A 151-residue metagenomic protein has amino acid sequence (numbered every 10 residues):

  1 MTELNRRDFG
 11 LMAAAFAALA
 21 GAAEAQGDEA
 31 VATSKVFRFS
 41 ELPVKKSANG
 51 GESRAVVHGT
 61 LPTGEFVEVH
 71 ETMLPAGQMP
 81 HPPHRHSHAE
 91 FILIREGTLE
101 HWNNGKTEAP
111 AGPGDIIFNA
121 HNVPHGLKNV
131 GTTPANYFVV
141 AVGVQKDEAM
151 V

Functional and structural regions predicted by a protein language model:
L4, D8-F66, E148-V151: A short, N-terminal "cap"/entry segment at the start of jelly-roll beta-barrel domains of the cupin/DSBH fold
H70, H86, I116, Y137: Aromatic/pi-system hotspot detector in well-structured domains
H70-R85: Conserved short histidine dyad/triad with adjacent acidic residue
H81-P82, H101-W102, H125-G131: Short beta-strand His + acidic residue motifs that chelate non-heme Fe in jelly-roll/DSBH and cupin folds
S87-A89, L93-L99: Glycine- and acidic-residue-biased ligand/ion/polar-headgroup-sensing regions
K106-H121: Short acidic-glycine-tyrosine-enriched beta hairpin
H121-D147: Ligand-binding loop in jelly-roll beta-barrel domains
